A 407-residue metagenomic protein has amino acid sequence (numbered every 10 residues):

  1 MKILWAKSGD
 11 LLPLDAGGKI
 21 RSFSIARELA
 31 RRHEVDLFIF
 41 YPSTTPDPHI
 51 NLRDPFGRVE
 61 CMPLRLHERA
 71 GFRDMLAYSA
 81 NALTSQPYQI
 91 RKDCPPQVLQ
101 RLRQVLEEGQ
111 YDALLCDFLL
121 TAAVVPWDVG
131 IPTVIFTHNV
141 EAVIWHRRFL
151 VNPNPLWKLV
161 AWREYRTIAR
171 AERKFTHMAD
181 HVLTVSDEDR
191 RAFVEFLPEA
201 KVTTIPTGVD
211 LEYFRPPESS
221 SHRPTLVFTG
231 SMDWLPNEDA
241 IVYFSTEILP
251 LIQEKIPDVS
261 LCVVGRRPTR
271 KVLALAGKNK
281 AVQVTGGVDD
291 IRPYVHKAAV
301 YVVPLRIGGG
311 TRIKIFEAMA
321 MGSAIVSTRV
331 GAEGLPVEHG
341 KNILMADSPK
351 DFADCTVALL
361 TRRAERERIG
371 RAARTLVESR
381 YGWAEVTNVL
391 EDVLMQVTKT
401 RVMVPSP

Functional and structural regions predicted by a protein language model:
M1-M62, E107-E108: N-terminal subdomain of nucleotide-sugar transferases
S8, G71-Q89, V134-R170, S231: Acceptor-binding helix/loop patch of EC 2.4 sugar-transfer enzymes, predominantly nucleotide-sugar-dependent
A142, A161-P216: Donor nucleotide-sugar binding/catalytic pocket of nucleotide-sugar-dependent glycosyltransferases
D180, A281, P293-G310, M321-A324: Acidic donor-binding loop of glycosyltransferase active sites
T204-K297: Conserved catalytic-core segment of nucleotide-activated headgroup transferases in glycan assembly
K314-E317, A324-T328: Short hydrophobic beta-strand element within catalytic cores of glycosyltransferases and related nucleotide-activated
H339, I343-K350, A358-R363: Conserved acidic donor-binding segment of nucleotide-sugar-dependent glycosyltransferases
E365-S379, V386-V389: A short, well-ordered alpha-helix in the C-terminal region of glycosyltransferases
